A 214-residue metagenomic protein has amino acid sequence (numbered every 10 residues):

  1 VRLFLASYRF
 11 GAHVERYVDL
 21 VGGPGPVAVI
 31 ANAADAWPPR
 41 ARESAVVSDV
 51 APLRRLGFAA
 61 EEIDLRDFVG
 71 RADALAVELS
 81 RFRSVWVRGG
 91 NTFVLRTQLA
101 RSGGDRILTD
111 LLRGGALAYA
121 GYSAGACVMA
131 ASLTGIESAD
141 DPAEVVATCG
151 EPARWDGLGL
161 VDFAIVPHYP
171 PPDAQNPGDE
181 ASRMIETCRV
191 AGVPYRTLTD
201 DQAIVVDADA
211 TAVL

Functional and structural regions predicted by a protein language model:
V1-F93, A191-L214: Extended, subdomain-level signal for the structured scaffold at the beginning of enzyme domains
V14-R16, P39-R40, R96-Q98, M129-S132 (+3 more regions): Short glycine-/acidic-enriched loop or helix-start segments at secondary-structure transitions that form or flank
L20, E78, L111, G115 (+1 more regions): Hydrophobic helix-cap positions at the C-terminus of alpha-helices in RecA-like/P-loop ATPase nucleotide-binding cores
A41-A45, L99-A100, E180: Residues at alpha-helix caps and immediate loop-helix transition turns in enzyme cores, especially N- and C-cap
I63-D67, T92-Q98, A124-G135, P152 (+1 more regions): Short flexible/disordered coil segments
T97-A100, G104-P171: Class I SAM-dependent methyltransferase SAM-binding "motif I" and its flanking Rossmann-like core
D156-D201: Conserved anion/nucleotide-ligand pocket segment
